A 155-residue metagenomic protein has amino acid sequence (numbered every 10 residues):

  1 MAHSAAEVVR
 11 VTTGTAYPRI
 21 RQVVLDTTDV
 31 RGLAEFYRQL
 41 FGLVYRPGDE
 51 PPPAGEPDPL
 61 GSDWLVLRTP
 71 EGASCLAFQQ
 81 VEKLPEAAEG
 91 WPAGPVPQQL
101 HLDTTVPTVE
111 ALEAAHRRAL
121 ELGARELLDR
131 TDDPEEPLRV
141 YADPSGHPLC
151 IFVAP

Functional and structural regions predicted by a protein language model:
M1-Y17: Actinobacteria-biased recognition of intrinsically disordered, low-complexity terminal regions
E7, T15, P59, G94-P97: A generic structural micro-feature
G14-Y17, V24-L76, E121-A124, D129-D132 (+1 more regions): Core segments of cupin and vicinal oxygen chelate
R19-T28, S62-S74, A87-A114, P137-A142: Vicinal oxygen chelate
A77-F78, I151: Generic preference for hydrophobic
Q79-L84: Acetyl-CoA-dependent GNAT
E110-H116, L120-P148, F152: Short, compact, well-ordered microdomains
